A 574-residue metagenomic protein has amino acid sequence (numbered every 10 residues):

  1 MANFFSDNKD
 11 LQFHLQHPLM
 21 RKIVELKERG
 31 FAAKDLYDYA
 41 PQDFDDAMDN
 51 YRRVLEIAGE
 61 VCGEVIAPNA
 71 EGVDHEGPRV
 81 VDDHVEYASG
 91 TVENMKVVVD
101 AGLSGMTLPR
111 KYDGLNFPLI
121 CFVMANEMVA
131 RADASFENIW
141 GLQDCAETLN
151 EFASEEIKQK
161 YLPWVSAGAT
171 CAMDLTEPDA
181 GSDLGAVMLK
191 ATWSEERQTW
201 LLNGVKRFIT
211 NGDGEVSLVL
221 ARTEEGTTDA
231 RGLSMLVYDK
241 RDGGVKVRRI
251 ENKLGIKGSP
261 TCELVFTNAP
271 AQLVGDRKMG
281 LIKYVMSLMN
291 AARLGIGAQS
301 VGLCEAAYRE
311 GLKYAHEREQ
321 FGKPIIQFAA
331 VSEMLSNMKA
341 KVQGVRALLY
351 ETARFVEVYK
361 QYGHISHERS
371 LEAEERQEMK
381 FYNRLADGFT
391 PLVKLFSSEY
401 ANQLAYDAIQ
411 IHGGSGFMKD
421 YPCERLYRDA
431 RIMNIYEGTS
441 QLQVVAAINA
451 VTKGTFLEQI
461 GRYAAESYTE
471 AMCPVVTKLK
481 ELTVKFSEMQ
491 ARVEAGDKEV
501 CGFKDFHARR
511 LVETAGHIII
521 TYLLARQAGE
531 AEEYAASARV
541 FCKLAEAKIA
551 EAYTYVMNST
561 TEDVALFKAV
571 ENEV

Functional and structural regions predicted by a protein language model:
M1-V81, V85, V574: Extended, charge-enriched "interface" segments that sit outside catalytic cores
A2-F5, K9-D10, H17-R21, I256 (+3 more regions): Alpha-helix capping/hinge segments and adjacent helical runs
L36, R241-G244, R248, P260-A292 (+3 more regions): A glycine-rich, basic-preceded beta-loop-alpha segment at the flavin cofactor/substrate interface of flavin-utilizing
G59-E60, S89-P163, A167, T210-G212 (+3 more regions): Internal helix-loop-helix
A167-L175: A short, Trp-centered hydrophobic/proline-enriched beta-strand micro-motif
T199-V245: A short core secondary-structure module
Q343-K394, Q490-D505, A525-E530: C-terminal helix-coil-helix/basic helical segment that borders enzyme active sites and/or dimer interfaces and provides
G454, Y463-V574: C-terminal amphipathic alpha-helical interaction region
